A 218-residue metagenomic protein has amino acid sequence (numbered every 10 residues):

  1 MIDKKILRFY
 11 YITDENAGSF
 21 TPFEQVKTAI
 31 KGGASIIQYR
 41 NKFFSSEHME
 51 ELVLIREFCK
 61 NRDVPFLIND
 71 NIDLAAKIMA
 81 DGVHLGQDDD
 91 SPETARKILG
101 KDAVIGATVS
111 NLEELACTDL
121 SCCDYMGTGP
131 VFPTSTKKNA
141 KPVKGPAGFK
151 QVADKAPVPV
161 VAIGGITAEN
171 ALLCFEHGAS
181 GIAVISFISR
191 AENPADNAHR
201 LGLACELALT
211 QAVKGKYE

Functional and structural regions predicted by a protein language model:
M1-D90, K97-Y125, K144, Q151 (+3 more regions): Conserved N-terminal beta1-alpha1 strand-loop-helix module at the mouth
Q38, A75, F132-K138: A short acidic, helix-capping loop that chelates divalent metal ions and anchors anionic groups
F132-P133, I166-A168: Short acidic/polar capping segments at secondary-structure boundaries
K141: Residue-level marker of regulatory loop/turn positions in helix-turn-helix DNA-binding domains and in histidine
G164-G165, G178: A short glycine-leucine-enriched loop at secondary-structure breakpoints that most characteristically corresponds
G178-F187: Short, electropositive alpha-helical surface patch
